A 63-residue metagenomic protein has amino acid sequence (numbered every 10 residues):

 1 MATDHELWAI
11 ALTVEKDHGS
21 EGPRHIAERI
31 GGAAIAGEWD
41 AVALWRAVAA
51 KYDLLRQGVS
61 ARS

Functional and structural regions predicted by a protein language model:
M1-A2, S60-S63: Short intrinsically disordered terminal tails
M1-R24: N-terminal acidic leader/helix
T13, G58-A61: Short alpha-helix boundary/capping motifs
A27, G31-G58: Short, charge-rich amphipathic interface segments used for partner binding and complex assembly
